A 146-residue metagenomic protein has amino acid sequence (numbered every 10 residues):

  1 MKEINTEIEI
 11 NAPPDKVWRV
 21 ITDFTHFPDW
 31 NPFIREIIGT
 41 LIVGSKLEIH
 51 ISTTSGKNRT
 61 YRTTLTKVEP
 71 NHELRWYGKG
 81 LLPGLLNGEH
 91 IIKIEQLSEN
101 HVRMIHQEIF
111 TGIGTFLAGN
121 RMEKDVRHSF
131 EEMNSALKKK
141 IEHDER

Functional and structural regions predicted by a protein language model:
M1-I42: Hydrophobic ligand-binding cavity/cleft-lining segments
V17-I21, F27, L47-I49, L65 (+5 more regions): Hydrophobic pocket/interface hotspot
I38, S55-H101, I109-G112, H143: Hydrophobic-ligand binding "helix-grip"
R103-I105, I109-R146: A conserved amphipathic terminal alpha-helix motif
